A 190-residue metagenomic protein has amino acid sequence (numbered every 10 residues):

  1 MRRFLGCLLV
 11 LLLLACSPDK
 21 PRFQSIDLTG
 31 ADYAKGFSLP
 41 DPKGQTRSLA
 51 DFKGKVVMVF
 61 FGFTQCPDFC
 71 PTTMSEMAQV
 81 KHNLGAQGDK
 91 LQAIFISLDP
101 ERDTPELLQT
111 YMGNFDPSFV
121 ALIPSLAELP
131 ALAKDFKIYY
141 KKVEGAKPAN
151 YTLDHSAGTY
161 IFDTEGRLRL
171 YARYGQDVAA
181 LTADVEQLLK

Functional and structural regions predicted by a protein language model:
R2-L8: Sec-dependent signal peptide recognition, specifically the positively charged N-region followed immediately by
L12-A15: C-terminal motif of bacterial Sec signal peptides marking the signal peptidase cleavage site
D19-A50, S75: N-terminal "domain-start" segment that seeds a small globular fold
L49-T73, M77: Short active-site neighborhood of thiol/selenol oxidoreductases, capturing the structured segment around
K55-V56, T72-I96, G113: Conserved helix-turn-beta segment immediately C-terminal to the redox Cys motif in thioredoxin-like folds
K90-D103, S118-A127: Thiol-based oxidoreductase modules, predominantly thioredoxin-like and allied folds used for disulfide exchange
Q109-S156: Short, internal strand/loop/helix patches that form the active-site neighborhood or redox-interaction surface
G145-K190: Thiol-/selenol-based redox modules, centered on thioredoxin-like and closely related oxidoreductase domains
